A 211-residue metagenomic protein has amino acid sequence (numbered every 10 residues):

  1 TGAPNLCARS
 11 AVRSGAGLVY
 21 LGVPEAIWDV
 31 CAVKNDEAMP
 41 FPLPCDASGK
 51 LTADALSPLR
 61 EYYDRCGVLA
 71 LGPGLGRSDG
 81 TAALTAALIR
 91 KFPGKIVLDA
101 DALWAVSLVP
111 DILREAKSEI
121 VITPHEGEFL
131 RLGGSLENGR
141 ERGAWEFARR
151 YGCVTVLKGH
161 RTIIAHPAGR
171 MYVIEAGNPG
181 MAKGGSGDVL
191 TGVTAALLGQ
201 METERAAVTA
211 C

Functional and structural regions predicted by a protein language model:
T1-I96, W104-V121, E126-C211: Small-residue (G/A/S/T)-rich helix-start motifs and N-terminal tracts that mark the onset
